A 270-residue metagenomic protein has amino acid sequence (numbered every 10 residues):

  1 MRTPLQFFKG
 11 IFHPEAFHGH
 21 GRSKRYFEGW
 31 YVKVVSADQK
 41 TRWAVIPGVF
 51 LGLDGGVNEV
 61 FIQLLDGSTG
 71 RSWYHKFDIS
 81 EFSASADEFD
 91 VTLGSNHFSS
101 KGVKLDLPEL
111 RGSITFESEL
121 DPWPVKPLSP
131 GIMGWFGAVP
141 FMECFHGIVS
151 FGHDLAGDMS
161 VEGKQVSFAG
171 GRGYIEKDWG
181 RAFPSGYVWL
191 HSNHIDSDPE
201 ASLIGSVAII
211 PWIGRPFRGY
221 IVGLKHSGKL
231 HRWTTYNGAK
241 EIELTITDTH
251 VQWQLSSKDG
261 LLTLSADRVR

Functional and structural regions predicted by a protein language model:
M1-R270: Structured soluble/peripheral alpha/beta segments that form catalytic or ligand/cofactor-binding pockets
